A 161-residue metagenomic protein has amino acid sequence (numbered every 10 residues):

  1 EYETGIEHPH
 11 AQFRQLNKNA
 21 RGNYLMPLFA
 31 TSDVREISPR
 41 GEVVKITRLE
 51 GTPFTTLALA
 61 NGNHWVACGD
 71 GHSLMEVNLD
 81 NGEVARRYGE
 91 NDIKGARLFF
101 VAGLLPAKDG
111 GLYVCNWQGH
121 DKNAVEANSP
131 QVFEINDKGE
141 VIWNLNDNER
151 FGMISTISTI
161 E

Functional and structural regions predicted by a protein language model:
E1-E161: Histidine-/acidic-rich catalytic cores in large beta-rich domains
